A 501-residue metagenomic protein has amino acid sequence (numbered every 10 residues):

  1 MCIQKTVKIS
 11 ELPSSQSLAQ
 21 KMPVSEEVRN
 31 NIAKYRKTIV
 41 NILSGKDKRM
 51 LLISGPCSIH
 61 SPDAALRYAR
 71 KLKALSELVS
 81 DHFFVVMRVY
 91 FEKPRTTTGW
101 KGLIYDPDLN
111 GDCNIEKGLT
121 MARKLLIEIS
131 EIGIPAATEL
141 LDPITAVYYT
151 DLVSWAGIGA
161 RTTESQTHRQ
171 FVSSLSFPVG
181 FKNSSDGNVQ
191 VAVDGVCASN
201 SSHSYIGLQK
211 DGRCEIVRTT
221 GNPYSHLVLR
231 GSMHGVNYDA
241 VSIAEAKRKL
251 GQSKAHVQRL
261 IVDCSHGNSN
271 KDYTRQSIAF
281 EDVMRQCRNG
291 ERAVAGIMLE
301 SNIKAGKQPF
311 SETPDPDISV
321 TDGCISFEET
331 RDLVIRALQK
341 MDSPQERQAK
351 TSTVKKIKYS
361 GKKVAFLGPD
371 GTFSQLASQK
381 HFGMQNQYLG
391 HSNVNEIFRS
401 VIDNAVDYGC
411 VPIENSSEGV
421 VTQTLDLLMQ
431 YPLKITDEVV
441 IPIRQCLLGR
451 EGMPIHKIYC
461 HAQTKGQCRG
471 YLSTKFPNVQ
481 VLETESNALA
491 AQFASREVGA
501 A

Functional and structural regions predicted by a protein language model:
C2-I3, A69, H82-E245, H266-D282 (+3 more regions): Active-site-facing alpha/beta catalytic cores
I3-S44, V401: N- or domain-start disorder-to-order transition segments that initiate the globular core
K37-L52, L367-L376, Y408: N-terminal glycine-rich anion-binding loops that anchor highly charged ligand groups
L51-A64, D322: Conserved phosphate/anionic-ligand binding catalytic regions in large, soluble enzymes, centered on
L52-S54, V85-M87, A136-L140, V179-N183 (+7 more regions): General beta-strand structural signal in soluble alpha/beta enzymes
G55, V262, S326: Conserved, mostly hydrophobic/aromatic
N302-Q345: Internal helix-turn-beta structural module
T351-A501: Domain-level signature for soluble enzymes in the chorismate/prephenate branch of the shikimate pathway
